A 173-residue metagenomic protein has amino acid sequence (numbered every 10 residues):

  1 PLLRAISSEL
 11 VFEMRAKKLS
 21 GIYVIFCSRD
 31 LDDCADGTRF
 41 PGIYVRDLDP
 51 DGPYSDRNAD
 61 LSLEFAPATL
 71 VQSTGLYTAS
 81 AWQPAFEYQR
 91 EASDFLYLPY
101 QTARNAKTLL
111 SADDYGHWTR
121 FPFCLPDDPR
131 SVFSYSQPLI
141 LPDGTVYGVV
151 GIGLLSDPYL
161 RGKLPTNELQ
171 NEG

Functional and structural regions predicted by a protein language model:
P1-R4, K17-S20, V132: Juxtamembrane extracytoplasmic/periplasmic/luminal helical "stalk" adjacent to the first N-terminal
A5-L10, V149-G173: Solvent-exposed, extracytoplasmic
I6, K18-G21, C27, P122-P126 (+1 more regions): Residue-level signal for functionally critical sites in structured catalytic/ligand-binding pockets
S8, F12, P142-T145: Polar/charged alpha-helical tracts
F12-D30, I43-S93, N105-T108, A112-G116 (+1 more regions): Short N-terminal helix-loop-first-beta-strand/juxtamembrane motif that initiates sensory/input modules
D33-T38: Short, solvent-exposed loop/turn and secondary-structure capping segments
R39-P41, P129: Charge-enriched interaction surfaces
P67-G153, Y159-R161: Extracytoplasmic/periplasmic ligand-binding sensor regions of membrane-associated signaling proteins
